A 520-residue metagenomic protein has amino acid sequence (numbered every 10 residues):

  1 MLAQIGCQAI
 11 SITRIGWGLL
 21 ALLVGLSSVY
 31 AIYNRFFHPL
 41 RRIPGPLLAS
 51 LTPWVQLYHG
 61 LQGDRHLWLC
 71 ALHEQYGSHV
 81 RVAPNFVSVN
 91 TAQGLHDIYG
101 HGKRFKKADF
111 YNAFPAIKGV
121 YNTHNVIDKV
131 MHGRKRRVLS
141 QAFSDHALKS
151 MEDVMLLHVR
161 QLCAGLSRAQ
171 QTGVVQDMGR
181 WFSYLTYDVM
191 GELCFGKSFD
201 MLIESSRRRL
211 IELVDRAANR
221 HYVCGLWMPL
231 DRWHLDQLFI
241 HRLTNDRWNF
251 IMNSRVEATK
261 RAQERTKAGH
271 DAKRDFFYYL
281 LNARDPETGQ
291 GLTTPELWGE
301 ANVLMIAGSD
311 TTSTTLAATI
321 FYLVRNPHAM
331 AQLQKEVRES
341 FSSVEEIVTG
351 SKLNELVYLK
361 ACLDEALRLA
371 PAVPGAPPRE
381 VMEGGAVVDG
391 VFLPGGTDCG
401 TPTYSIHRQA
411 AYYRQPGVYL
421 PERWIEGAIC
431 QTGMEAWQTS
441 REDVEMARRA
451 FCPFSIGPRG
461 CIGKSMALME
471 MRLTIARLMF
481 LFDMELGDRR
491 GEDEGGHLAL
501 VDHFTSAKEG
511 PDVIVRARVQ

Functional and structural regions predicted by a protein language model:
M1-C7, T505-Q520: C-terminal helix/juxtamembrane-tail motif
L2-R134, K149, D153-G165, L185 (+6 more regions): N-terminal membrane-proximal hinge/A-helix region immediately C-terminal to the signal-anchor transmembrane segment
L40-P44, L61-G63, D145-L148, T266-A268 (+2 more regions): Conserved, non-catalytic sequence blocks in retroelement Pol enzymes and Pol-derived host proteins
L48, E152, L156, R209-R216 (+8 more regions): Cytochrome P450 I-helix active-site segment
K107-A116, S150-L316, Q332: Cytochrome P450 heme-thiolate monooxygenase catalytic core
E296, E300-V303, S309-D310, V387-F392 (+3 more regions): C-terminal, well-structured subdomains that either form a transmembrane helix-short loop-helix hairpin in multi-pass
P327-A329, M446-A447, I456, G460 (+1 more regions): Cytochrome P450 heme-binding "Cys pocket" and the immediately downstream C-terminal segment
T401-R441: Conserved cytochrome P450 K-helix/beta-meander segment immediately N-terminal to the heme-binding cysteine loop
